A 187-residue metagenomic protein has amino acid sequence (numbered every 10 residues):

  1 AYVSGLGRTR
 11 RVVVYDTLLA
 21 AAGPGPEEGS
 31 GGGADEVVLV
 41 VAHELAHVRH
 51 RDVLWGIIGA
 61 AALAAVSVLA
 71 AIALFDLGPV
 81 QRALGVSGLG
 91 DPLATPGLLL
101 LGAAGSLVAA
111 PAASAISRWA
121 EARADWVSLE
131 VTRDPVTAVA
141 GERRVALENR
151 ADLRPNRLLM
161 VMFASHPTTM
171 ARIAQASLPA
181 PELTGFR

Functional and structural regions predicted by a protein language model:
A1-L89, V108-R187: Polar-ligand-bearing catalytic/cofactor-coordination segments of membrane-embedded or membrane-tethered inner-membrane
S87-L101: Hydrophobic alpha-helical transmembrane segments
L99-P111: Hydrophobic alpha-helical transmembrane segments of polytopic membrane proteins
